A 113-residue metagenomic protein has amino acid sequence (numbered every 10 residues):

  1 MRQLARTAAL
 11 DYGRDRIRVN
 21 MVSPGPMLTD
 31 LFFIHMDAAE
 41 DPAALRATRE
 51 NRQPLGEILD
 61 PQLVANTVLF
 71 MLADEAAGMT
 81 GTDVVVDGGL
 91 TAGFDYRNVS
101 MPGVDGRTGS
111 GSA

Functional and structural regions predicted by a protein language model:
M1-R6, L10, I17, A65-N66 (+1 more regions): Conserved active-site helix of classical SDR/Rossmann-fold NAD(P)-dependent CH-OH oxidoreductases
T7, I34-H35, T82: Residue-level signal for well-ordered alpha-helical positions
L10-D11, A77: Alpha-helical segment proximal to the catalytic Tyr-Lys
Y12-R14, M27, L59, L72: A short hydrophobic alpha-helix cap/turn motif
R14, M27-R52, D95-A113: A glycine/serine/threonine-rich, flexible loop-to-helix segment that serves as the NAD(P) cofactor-binding "lid"
D15-G25: Conserved beta-loop-beta element that borders a ligand/cofactor-binding pocket
M21, A43-M79, V84-G88, S112-A113: C-terminal helical subdomain
